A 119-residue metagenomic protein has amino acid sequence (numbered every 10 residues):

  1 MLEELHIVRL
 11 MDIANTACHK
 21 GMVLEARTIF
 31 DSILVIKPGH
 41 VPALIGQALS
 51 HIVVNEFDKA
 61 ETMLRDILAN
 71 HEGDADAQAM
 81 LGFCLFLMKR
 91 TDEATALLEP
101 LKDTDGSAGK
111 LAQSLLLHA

Functional and structural regions predicted by a protein language model:
L5-I29: Alpha-helical segment of the N-proximal tetratricopeptide repeat
V8, P42, D76, K110-L111: Start-of-helix register in tetratricopeptide repeats
P38, E72, G106-S107: Short coil turns that delineate tetratricopeptide repeat
G82-A108: TPR/TPR-like (Sel1-like) alpha-helical repeat modules
